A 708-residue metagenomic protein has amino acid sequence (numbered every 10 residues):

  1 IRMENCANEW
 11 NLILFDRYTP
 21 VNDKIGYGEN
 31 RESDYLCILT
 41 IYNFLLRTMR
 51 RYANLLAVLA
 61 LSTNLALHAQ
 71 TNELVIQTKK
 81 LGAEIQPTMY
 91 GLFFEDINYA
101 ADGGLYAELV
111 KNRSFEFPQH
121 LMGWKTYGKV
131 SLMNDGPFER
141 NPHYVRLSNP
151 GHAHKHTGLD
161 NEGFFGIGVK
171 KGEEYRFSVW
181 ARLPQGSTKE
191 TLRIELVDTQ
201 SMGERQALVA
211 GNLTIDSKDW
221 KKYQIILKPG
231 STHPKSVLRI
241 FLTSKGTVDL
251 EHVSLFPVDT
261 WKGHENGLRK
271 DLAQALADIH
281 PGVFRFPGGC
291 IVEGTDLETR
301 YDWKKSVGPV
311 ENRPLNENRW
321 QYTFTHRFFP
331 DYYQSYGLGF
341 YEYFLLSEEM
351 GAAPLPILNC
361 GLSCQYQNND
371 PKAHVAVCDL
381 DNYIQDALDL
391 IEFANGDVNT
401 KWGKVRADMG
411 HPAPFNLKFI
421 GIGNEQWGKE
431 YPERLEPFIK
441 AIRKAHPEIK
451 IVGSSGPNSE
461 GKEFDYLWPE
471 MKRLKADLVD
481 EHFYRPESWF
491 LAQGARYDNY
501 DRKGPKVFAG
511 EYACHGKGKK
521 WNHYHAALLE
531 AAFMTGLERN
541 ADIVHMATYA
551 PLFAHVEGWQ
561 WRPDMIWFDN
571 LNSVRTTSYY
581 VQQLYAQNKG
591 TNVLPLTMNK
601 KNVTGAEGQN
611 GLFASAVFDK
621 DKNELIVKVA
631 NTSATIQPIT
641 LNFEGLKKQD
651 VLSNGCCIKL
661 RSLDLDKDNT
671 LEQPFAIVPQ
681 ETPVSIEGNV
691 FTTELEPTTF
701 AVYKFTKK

Functional and structural regions predicted by a protein language model:
L14, D34-T71: Bacterial Sec-dependent N-terminal signal peptides
Q70-S335, A353-L355, N368-D381, L388 (+9 more regions): Extracellular and organelle-lumenal recognition/adhesion modules and their flexible linkers in secreted
L92, V179, H280, S347 (+6 more regions): Conserved, mostly hydrophobic/aromatic
F115, E173, N592-T632: Surface beta-strand/loop "capping" patches
W180-Q185, K228-G230, Q587, A630-T632 (+1 more regions): Solvent-exposed strand-to-loop "edge" motifs in beta-rich extracellular domains
D379, Y383-R485: Hydrophobic, small-residue-rich alpha-helical packing segments that form membrane-like cores
K440-A441, P447-K450, W468-M471, D477-N588 (+2 more regions): Catalytic-core region of carbohydrate-active enzymes that cleave or remodel glycosidic bonds
G605-A606, N631-K708: C-terminal beta-sandwich/jelly-roll accessory domains of carbohydrate-active enzymes
